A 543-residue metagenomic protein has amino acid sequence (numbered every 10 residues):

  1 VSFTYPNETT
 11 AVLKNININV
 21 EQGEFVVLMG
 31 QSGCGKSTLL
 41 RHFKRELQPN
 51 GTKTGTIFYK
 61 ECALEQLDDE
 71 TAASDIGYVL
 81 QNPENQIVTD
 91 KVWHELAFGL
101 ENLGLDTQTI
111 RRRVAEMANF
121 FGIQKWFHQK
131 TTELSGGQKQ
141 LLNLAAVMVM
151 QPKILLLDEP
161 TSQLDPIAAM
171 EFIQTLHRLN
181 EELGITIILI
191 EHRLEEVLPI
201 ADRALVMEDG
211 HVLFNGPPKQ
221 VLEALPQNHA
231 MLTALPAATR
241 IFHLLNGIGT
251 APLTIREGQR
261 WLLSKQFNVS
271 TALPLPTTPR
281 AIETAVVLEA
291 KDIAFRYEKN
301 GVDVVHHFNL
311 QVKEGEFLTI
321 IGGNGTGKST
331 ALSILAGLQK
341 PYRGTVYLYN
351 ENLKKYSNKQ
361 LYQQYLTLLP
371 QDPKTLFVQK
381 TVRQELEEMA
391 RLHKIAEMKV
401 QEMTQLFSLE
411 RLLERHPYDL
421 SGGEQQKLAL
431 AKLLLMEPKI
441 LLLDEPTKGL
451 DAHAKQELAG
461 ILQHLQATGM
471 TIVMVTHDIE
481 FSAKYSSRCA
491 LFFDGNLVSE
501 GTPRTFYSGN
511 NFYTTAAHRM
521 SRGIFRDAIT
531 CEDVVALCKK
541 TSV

Functional and structural regions predicted by a protein language model:
K44, A336: Helix-to-loop junction immediately C-terminal to a conserved catalytic motif
T52-A63, G344-N352, Y362: Conserved ABC transporter NBD signature motif
Q108-W126, I395-L412: Conserved ABC ATPase "signature" region
K130-L134, H416-L420, E424: Conserved ABC ATPase signature
L155-D158, L441-D444: Catalytic Walker B motif of ABC-type/P-loop ATPase nucleotide-binding domains
H211-F242, N496-M520: Conserved beta-strand-loop-alpha-helix hinge in the C-terminal portion of ABC ATPase nucleotide-binding domains
Q227-V286, Y513-V543: ABC ATPase nucleotide-binding domains
